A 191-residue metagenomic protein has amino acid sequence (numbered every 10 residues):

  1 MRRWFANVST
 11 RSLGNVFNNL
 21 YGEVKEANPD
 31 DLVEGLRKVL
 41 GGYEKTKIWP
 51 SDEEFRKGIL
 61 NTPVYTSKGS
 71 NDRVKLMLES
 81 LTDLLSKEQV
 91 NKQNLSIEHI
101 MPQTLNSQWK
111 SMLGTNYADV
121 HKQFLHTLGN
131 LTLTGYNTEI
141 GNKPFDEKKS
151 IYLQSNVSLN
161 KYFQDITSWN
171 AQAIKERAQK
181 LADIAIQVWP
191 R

Functional and structural regions predicted by a protein language model:
M1-R191: Flexible coil/loop and intrinsically disordered segments
